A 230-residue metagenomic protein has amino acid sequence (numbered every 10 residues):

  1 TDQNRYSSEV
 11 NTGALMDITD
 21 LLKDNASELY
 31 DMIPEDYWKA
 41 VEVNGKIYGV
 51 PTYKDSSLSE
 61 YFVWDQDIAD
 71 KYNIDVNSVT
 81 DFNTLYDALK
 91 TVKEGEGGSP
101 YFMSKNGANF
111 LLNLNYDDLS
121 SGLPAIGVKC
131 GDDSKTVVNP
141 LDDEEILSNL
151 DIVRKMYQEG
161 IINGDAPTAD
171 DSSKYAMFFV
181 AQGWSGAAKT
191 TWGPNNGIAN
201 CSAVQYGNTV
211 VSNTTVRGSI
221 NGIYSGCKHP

Functional and structural regions predicted by a protein language model:
T1-P230: Extracytoplasmic/secretory soluble proteins
